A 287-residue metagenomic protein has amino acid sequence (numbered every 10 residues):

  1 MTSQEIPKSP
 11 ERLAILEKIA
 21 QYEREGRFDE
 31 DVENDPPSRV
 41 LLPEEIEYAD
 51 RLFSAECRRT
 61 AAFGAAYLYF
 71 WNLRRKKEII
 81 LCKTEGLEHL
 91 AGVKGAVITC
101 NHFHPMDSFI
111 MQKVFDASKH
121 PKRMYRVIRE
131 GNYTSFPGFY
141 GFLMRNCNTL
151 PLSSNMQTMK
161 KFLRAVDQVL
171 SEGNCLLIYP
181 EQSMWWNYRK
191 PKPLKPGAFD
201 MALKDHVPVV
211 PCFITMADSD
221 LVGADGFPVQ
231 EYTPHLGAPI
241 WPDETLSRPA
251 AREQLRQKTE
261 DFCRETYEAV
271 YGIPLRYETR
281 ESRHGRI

Functional and structural regions predicted by a protein language model:
T2-P36, K160-I287: Non-catalytic C-terminal accessory region of glycerolipid acyltransferases and related lyso-lipid remodeling enzymes
T2-Q112, R145-N146, I287: Membrane-anchoring hydrophobic helices of lipid-metabolizing enzymes
F70, D116, G141, V166 (+1 more regions): Short amphipathic alpha-helical segments and helix-helix/interface helices
L73-E78, L152-Q157, N187-R189: Short, flexible loop segments at the rims of nucleotide/cofactor-binding pockets, characterized by
K76-E78, G92, H120, E172 (+1 more regions): Short, structurally constrained coil/turn elements that cap an alpha-helix or connect an alpha-helix to the following
T84, R126, T149-P151, V209-P211 (+1 more regions): Conserved beta-strand scaffold positions in the cores of enzyme catalytic domains, especially in NTP/NDP-utilizing
T84-L87, P137, K160-L163: Structural motif corresponding to alpha-helix initiation and N-cap regions
G92-M156: Catalytic core of membrane glycerolipid acyltransferases/transacylases, capturing the structured, soluble-facing
